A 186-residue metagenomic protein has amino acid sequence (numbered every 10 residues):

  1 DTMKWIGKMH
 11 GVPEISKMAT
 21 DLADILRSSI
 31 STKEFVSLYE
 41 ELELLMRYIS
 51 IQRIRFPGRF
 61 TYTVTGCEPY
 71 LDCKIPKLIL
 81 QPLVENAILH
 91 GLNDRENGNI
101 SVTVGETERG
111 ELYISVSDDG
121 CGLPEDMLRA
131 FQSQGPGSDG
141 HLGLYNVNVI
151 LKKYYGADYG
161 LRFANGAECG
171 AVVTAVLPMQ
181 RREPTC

Functional and structural regions predicted by a protein language model:
D1-A164, G170-T174: Two-component histidine phosphotransfer core
D126, P184-C186: Short, charged, solvent-exposed linker or helix-capping segments at domain edges/interfaces that act as flexible hinges
F163, E183-P184: Small/flexible residues
P178-R182: Two-component histidine kinase transmitter core
